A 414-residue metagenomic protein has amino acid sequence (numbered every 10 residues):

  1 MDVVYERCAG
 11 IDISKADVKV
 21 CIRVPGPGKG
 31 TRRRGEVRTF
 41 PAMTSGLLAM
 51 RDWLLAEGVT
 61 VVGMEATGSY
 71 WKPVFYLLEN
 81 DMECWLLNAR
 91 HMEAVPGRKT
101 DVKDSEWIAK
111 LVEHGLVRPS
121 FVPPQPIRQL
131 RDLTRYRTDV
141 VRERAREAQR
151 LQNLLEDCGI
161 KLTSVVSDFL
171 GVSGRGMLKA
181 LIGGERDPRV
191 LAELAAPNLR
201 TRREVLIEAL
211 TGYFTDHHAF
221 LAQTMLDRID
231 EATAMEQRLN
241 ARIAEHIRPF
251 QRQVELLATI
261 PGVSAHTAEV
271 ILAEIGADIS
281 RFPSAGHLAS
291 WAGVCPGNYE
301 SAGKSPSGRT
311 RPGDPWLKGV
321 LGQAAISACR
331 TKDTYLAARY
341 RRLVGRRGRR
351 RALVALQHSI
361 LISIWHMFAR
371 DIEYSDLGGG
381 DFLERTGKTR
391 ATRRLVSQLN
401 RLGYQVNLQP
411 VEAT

Functional and structural regions predicted by a protein language model:
M1-T414: A detector of single, family-specific signature residues that are central to catalytic or substrate-handling motifs
